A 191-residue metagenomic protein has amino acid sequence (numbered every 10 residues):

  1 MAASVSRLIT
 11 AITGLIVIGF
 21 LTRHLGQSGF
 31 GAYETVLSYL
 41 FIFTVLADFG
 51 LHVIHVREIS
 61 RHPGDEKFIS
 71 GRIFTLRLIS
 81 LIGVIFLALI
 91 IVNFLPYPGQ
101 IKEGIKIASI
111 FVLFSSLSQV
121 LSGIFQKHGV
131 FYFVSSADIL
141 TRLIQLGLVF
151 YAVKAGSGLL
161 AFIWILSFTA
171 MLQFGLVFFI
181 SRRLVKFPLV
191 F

Functional and structural regions predicted by a protein language model:
M1-A3, L37-F41, G71-R72, L76 (+3 more regions): Short alpha-helical transmembrane interface motifs in multi-pass membrane proteins
M1-H52, I85, L89, F111-V112 (+4 more regions): Signature of the first transmembrane helix
F20-F30, F94, I101-K102, H128-Y132 (+1 more regions): Membrane-interface helix-loop junctions in multi-pass transport and translocation proteins
L25-G29, F43-L78, Q126-F133: Transmembrane-helix boundary and interhelical linker motifs in polytopic inner-membrane proteins
L25-V36, H62-R72, G83-L113, A155-I163 (+1 more regions): Membrane-interface helix-capping segments at transmembrane helix termini in multi-pass transporters
I42, L46, I82, F86 (+5 more regions): Alpha-helical transmembrane segments of multi-pass membrane proteins
E58-R61, F114-A137, L160, S181: Membrane-interface junctions at transmembrane-helix termini in multi-pass inner-membrane proteins
Y132, L159, G175-F191: Interhelical loop/hinge segments that connect adjacent transmembrane helices in multipass membrane
